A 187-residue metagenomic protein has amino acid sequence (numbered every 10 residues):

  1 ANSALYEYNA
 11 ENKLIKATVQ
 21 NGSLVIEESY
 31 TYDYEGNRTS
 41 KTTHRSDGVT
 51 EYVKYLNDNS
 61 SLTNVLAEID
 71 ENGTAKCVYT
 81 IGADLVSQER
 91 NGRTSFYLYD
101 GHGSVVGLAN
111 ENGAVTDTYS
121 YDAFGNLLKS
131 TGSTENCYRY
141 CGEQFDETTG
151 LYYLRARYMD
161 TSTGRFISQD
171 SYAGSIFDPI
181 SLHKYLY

Functional and structural regions predicted by a protein language model:
A1-A4, K16-G22, S40-D47, V65-G73 (+4 more regions): Beta-turn initiation residues at beta-strand->coil junctions
A4-K13, E28-N37, Y52-T63, A75-D84 (+4 more regions): Aromatic-rich beta-strand edge motifs centered on tyrosine
N9, I15, D84, R165-S168 (+1 more regions): Right-handed beta-helix
A10, Q20-G22, Y34, S46 (+8 more regions): Short, ordered coil/turn segments that flank beta-strands lining enzyme active or ligand-binding pockets
T39, T63-V65, L85-V86, T94 (+2 more regions): Hydrophobic residues embedded in beta-strands of well-ordered beta-sheets
K76, Y153-L154, S181-L182: A conserved catalytic-core signature of glycosyltransferases
R90-A156, S162: A motif-centric feature for acidic-aromatic and gly/ser/thr-rich catalytic loops and repeats
S175-I180: Short linker/helix segments within small regulatory modules
